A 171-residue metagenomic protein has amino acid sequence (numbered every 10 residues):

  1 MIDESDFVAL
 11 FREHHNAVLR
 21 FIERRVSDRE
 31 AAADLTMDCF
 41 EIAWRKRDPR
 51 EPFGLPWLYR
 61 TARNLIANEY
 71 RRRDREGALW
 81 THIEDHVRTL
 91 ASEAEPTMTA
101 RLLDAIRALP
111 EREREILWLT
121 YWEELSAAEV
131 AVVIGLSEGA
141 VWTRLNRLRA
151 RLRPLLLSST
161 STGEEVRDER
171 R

Functional and structural regions predicted by a protein language model:
M1-R20, R24, E30, P49 (+1 more regions): A short, charge-rich alpha-helical start-of-domain segment used by transcription regulators
D6, S27, T81, P96 (+2 more regions): C-terminal edge and immediately downstream basic/flexible tail or linker adjoining helix-turn-helix-like DNA-binding
V18, I22, A32-A43, L58-T61 (+3 more regions): Short, small-hydrophobic-rich alpha-helical interface motif
M37-L55, R72-D74: Sigma70-family region 2
F53, R63-T81, E95, P154 (+1 more regions): Arg/Lys-rich amphipathic alpha helix in sigma70-family domain 2
R63, A128, I134-S158: DNA-recognition helix of helix-turn-helix
N68, E76-D104, S126-A127, E165-R170: Internal acidic/polar
I116-T120: A short pre-motif secondary-structure segment
